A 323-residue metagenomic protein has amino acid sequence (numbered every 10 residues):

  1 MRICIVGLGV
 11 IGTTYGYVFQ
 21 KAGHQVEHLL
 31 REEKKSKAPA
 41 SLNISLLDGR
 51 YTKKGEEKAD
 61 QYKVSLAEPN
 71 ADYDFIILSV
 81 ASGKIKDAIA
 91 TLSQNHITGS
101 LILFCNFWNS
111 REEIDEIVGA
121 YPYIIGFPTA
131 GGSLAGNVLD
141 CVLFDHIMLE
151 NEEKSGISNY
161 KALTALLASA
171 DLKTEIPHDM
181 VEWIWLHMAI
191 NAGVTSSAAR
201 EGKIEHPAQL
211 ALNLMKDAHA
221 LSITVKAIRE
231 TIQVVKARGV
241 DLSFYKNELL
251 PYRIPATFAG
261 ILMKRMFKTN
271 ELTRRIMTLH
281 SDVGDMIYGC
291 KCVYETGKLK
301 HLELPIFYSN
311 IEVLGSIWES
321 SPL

Functional and structural regions predicted by a protein language model:
M1-G55: NAD(P)+-binding Rossmann beta1-loop-alpha1 motif at the extreme N-terminus of oxidoreductases
M1-R2, S100, K173: Residues that mark the start of a beta-strand
L30-E32, A67-E68, C105, F127 (+2 more regions): Residues at the C-termini of beta-strands that transition into short coil/loop
G55-D140: Rossmann-like NAD(P)(H) cofactor-binding subdomain of soluble oxidoreductases
A120, C141-L242: Internal alpha-helical scaffold of NAD(P)-dependent oxidoreductase catalytic cores
V225, R229-I232, K236-L323: NAD(P)-dependent Rossmann-like dehydrogenase/reductase catalytic/cofactor-binding core
